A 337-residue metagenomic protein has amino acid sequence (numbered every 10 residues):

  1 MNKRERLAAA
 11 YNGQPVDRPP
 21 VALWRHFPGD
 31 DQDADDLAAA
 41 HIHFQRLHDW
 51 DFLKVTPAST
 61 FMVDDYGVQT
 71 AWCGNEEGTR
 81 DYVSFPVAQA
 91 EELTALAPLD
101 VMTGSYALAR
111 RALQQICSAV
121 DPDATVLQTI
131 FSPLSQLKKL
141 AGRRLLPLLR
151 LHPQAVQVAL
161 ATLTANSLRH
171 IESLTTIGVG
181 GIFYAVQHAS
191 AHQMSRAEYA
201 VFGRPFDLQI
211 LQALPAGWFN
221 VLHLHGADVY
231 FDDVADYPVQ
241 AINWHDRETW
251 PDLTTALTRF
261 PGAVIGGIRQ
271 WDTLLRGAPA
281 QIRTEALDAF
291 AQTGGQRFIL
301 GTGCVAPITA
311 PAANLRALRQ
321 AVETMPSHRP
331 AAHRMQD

Functional and structural regions predicted by a protein language model:
M1-P28, A40, D100-D337: Active-site loop segments of alpha/beta catalytic cores
P15-A88: N-terminal capping/small domains of soluble enzymes
G29, E91-A95, Q320: Polar/charged alpha-helical tracts
E77-Q115: A gly/proline- and charged-residue-enriched helix-loop-helix capping module
